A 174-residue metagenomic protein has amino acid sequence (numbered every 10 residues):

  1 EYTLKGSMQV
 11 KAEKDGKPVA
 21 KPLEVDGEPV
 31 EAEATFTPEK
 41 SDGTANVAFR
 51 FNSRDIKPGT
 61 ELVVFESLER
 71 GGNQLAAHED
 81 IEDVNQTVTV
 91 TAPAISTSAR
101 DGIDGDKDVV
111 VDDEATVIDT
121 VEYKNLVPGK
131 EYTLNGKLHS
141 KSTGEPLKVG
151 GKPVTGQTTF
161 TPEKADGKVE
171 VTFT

Functional and structural regions predicted by a protein language model:
E1-T174: Solvent-exposed loop/turn and edge beta-strand elements of beta-rich ligand-binding domains
